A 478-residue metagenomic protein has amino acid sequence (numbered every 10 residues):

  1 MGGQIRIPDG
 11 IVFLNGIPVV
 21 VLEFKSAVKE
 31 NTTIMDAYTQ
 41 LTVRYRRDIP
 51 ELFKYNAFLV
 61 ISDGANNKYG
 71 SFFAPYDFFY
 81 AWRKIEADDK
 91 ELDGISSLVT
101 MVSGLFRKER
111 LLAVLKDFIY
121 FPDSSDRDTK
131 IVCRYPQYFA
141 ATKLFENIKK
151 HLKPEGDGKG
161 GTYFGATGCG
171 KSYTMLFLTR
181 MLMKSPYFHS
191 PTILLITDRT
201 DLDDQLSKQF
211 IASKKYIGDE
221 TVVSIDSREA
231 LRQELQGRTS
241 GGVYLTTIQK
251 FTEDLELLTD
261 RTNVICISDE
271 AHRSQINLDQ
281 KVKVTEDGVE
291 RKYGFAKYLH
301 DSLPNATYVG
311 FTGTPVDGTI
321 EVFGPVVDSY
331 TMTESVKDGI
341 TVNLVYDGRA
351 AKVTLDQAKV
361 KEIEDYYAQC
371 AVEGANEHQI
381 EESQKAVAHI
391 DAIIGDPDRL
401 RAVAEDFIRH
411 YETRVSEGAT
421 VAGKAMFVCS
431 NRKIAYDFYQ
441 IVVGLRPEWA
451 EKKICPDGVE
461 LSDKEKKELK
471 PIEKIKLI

Functional and structural regions predicted by a protein language model:
M1-T197, D201-I217, T239, V243 (+3 more regions): ATP-dependent helicase/translocase motor core
V19, S26-K29, A65-K68, T200-L202 (+6 more regions): Conserved nucleotide-binding/hydrolysis micro-motifs of P-loop NTPases
L22-E23, L59-D63, Q137, G168 (+9 more regions): Conserved structural-core and active-site-/substrate-pathway-adjacent residues in large, well-folded domains of enzymes
I34, Y80, T252-E253, T259-E381: Signature of the SF2 helicase/ATPase Hel1-core->accessory helical subdomain module
L92, I320-A422, F438-G444, A450-C455: Interdomain helical connector at the RecA1-RecA2 junction of SF1/SF2 helicase-like NTPases
T200, V222-R232, T247-E253, S430-R432 (+1 more regions): Conserved helicase motor
D226-Y244, L257-R261, K470: Conserved motor-coupling elements within RecA-like helicase/translocase cores
R432-L477: Conserved helicase motor "Helicase C" RecA-like lobe of SF1/SF2 P-loop NTPases
